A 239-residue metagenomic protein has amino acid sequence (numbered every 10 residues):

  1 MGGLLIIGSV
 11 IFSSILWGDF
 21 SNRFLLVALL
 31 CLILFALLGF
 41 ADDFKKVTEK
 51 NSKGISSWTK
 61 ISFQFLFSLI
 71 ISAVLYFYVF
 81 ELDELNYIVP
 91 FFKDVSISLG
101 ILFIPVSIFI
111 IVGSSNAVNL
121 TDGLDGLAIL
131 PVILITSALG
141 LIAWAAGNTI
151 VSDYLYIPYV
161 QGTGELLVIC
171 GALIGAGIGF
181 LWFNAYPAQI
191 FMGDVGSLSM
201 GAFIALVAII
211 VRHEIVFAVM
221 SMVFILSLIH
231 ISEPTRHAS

Functional and structural regions predicted by a protein language model:
M1-F191, V195-L226: "…together with the soluble PPM/PP2C metallo-phosphatase catalytic core" -> "…together with the soluble PPM/PP2C
H230-S239: Single conserved hydrophobic/aromatic residue that forms the stacking wall/gate of nucleotide- or nucleobase-binding
